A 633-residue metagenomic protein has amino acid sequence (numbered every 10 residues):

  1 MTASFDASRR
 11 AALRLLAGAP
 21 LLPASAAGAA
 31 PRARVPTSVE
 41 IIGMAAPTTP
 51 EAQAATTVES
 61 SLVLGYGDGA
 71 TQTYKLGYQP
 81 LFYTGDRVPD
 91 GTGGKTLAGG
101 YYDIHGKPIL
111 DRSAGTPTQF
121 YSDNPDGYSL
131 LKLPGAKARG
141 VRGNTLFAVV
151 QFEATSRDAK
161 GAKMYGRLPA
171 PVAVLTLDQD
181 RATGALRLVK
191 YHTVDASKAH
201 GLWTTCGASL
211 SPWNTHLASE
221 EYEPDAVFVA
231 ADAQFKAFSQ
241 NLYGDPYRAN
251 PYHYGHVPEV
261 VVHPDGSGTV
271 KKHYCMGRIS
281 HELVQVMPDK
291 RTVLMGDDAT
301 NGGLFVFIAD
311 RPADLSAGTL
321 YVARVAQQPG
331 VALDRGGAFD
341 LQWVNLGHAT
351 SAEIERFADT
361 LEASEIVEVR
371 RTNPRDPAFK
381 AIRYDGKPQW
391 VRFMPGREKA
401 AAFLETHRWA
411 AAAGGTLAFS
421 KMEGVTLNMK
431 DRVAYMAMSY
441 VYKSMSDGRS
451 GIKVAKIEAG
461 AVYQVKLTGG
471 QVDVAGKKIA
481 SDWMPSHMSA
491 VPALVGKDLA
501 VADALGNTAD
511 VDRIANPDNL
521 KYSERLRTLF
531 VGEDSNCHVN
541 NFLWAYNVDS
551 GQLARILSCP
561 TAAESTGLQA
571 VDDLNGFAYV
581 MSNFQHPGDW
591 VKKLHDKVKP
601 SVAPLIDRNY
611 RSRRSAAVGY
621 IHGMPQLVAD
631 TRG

Functional and structural regions predicted by a protein language model:
M1-A7, A11-A24: N-terminal secretory signal peptides
L22, A30-G633: Conserved small-residue
